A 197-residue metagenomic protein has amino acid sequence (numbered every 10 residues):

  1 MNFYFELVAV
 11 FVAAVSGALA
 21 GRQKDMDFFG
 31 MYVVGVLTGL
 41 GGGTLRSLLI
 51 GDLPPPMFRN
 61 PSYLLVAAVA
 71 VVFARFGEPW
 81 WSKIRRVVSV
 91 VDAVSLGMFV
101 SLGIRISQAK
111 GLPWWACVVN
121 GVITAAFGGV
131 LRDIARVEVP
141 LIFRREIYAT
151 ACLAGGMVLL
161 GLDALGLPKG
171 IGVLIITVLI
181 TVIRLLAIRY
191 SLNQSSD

Functional and structural regions predicted by a protein language model:
M1-L40, T44-P56: N-terminal topogenic module of multi-pass integral membrane proteins
M1-V10, V36, P55-V69, P113-A125: Structural signature of hydrophobic alpha-helical transmembrane segments
M1-Y4, L48-F58, G103-A116, G161-G172: Helix-coil boundary and interhelical linker segments in multi-pass alpha-helical membrane proteins
A14-K24, S47, V71-R85, V130-L141 (+1 more regions): C-terminal ends of transmembrane helices
F29-L37, R59-L64, R85-L96, N120 (+1 more regions): Cytoplasmic-side transmembrane-helix entry/capping segments in multi-pass membrane proteins
V33-L37, T44-I50, V119, I123 (+1 more regions): Short, structured motif recognition centered on aromatic/hydrophobic residues
G35-G43, V91-R105, I123-T124, I147-L160 (+1 more regions): Small-residue-rich segments of transmembrane alpha-helices in multi-pass membrane proteins, especially helix faces
V69-I106: Ordered, amphipathic secondary-structure segments that act as subunit-interaction surfaces in large macromolecular
